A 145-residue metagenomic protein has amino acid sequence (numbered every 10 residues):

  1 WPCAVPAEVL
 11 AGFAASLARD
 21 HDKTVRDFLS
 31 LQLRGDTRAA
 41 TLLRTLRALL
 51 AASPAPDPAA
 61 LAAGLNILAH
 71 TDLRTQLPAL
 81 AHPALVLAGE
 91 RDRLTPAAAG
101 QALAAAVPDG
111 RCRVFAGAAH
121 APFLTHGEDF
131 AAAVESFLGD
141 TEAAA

Functional and structural regions predicted by a protein language model:
W1-R19, A60: Flexible "cap/lid" loop of the alpha/beta hydrolase fold
R19-Q76: Conserved alpha/beta-hydrolase catalytic His-Asp/Glu region
P56, T95, T125: Residue-level signal for the nucleotide or nucleotide-sugar donor/cofactor binding architecture
L80, V86-A88, D92: Short beta-strand/loop motif that positions the catalytic acidic residue of the alpha/beta-hydrolase fold
A81-H82, D109: Active-site acidic short loop of glycosyltransferases
R93-A99: Conserved alpha/beta-hydrolase "acid-adjacent" motif
Q101-G110: Active-site-adjacent alpha-helix of alpha/beta-hydrolase-fold enzymes
D109-A145: Catalytic active-site module of serine/aspartate enzymes centered on a nucleophile-bearing elbow/loop
